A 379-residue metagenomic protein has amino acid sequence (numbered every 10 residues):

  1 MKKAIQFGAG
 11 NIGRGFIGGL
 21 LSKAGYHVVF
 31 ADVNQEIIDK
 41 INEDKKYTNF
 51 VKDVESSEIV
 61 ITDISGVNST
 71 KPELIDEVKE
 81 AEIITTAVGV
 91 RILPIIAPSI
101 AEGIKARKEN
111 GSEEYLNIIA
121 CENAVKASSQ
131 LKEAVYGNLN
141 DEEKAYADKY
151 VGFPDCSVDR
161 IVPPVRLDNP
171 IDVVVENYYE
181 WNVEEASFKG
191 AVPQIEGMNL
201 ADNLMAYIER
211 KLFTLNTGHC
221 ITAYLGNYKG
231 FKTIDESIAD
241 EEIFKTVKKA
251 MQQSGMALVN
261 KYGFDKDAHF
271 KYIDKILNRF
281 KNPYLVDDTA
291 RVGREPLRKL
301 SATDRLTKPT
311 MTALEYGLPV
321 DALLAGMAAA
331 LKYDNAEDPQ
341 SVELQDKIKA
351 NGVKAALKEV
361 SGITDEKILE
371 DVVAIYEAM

Functional and structural regions predicted by a protein language model:
M1-I5, N11-M379: Substrate/ligand-engaging "lid" and interaction regions
